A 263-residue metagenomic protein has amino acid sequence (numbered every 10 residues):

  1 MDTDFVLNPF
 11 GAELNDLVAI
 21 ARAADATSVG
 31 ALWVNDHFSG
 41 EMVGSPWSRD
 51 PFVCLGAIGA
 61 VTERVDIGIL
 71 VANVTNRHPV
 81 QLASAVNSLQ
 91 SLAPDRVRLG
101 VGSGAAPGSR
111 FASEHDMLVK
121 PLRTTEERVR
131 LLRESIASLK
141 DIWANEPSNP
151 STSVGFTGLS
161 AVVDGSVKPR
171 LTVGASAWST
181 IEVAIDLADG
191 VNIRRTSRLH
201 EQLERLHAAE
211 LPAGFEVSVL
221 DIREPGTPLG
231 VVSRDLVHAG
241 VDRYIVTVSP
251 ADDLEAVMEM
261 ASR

Functional and structural regions predicted by a protein language model:
M1-R263: Active-site-adjacent structural elements that line small-molecule/cofactor binding pockets in enzymes
